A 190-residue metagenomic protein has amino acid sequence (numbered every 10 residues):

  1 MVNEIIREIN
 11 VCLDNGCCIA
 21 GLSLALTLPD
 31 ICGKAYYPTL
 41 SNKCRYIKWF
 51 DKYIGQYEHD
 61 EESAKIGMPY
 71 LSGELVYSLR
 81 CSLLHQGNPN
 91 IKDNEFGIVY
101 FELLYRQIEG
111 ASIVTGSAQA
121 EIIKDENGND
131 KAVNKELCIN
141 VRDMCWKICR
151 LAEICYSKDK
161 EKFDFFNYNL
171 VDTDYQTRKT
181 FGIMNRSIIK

Functional and structural regions predicted by a protein language model:
M1-I19: Charged alpha-helical initiation segments
V2, G21, G73-V76: Hydrophobic packing residues in well-ordered alpha-helices of helical domains and bundles
I5-E8, L24, L79: Short, hydrophobic/aromatic alpha-helical segments in well-folded domains
C18-D60: Short, contiguous, well-structured surface segments enriched in hydrophobic/aromatic residues
W49, K147, L151, T180-I183: Charge-rich, solvent-exposed alpha-helical interaction surfaces
G55-F166, L170: Long, charged low-complexity segments
L170-T180: Low-complexity intrinsically disordered segments
R178-K190: Glycine-rich, aromatic-bearing surface loops/beta-hairpins
